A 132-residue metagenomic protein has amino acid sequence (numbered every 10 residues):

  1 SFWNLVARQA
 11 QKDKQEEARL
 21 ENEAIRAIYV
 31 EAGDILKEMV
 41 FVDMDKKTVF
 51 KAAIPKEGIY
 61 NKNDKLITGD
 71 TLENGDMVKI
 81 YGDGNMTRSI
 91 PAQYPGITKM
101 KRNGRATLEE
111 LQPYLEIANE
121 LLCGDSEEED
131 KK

Functional and structural regions predicted by a protein language model:
F2-L36, V40-F41, K65-K132: Short, flexible, surface-exposed loop segments at domain boundaries
M44-K46: Change "in extracellular beta-sheet-rich domains … of secreted and cell-surface proteins" to "in beta-sheet-rich domains
T48-I67: Beta-strand/loop nucleic-acid-binding surfaces
